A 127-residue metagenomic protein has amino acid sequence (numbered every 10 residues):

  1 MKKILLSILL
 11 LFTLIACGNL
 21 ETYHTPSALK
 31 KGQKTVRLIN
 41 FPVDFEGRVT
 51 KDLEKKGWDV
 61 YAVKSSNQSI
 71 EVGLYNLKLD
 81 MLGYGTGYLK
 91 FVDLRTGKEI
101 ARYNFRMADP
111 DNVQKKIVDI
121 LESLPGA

Functional and structural regions predicted by a protein language model:
M1-I4: Positively charged n-region of N-terminal signal peptides that target proteins for export
L6-L9: Sec-dependent N-terminal signal peptides
L11-G32: Bacterial Sec signal peptide processing site at the extreme N-terminus
K30-N40, E99-Y103: Acidic/histidine-rich, surface-exposed loop or edge segments in extracytoplasmic proteins
T35-V72: Post-signal-peptide N-terminal segment of Sec-exported extracytoplasmic proteins
I39-R48, M81-G83, A108-V113: Solvent-exposed loop/turn segments connecting transmembrane beta-strands in outer-membrane beta-barrel proteins
D80-M107: Amphipathic beta-strand/beta-sheet edge segments enriched in Tyr/Trp
R102-A127: C-terminal partner/receptor-binding element of secreted or periplasmic proteins
